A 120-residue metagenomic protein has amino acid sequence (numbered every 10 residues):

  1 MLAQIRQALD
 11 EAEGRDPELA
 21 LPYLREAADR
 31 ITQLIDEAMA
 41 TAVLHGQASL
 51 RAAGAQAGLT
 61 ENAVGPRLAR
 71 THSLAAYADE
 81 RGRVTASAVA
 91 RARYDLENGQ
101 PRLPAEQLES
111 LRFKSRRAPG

Functional and structural regions predicted by a protein language model:
G14-A28: Short, Lys/Arg-enriched N-terminal segment that forms or immediately precedes the first helix of a structured domain
A28-Q47: Short, amphipathic alpha-helical "recognition" segments used to contact nucleic acids or chromatin
V43, A53-G54: The alpha-helix within a helix-turn-helix
N62: Key DNA-contact positions within bacterial/archaeal DNA-binding proteins
L74-Y94: Short Lys/Arg-enriched helix C-cap and helix-to-coil transition segments that create basic nucleic-acid-contact patches
A92-G120: Helix-turn-helix/homeodomain-like alpha-helical modules used for DNA recognition and transcription-factor dimerization
